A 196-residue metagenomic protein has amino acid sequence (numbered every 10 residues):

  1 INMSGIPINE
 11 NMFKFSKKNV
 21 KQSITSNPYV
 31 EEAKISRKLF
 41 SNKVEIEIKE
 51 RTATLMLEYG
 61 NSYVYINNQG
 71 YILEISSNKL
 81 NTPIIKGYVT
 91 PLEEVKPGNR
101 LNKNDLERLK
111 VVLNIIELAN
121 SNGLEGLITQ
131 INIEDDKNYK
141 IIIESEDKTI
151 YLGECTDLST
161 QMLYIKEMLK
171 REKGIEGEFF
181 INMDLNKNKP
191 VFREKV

Functional and structural regions predicted by a protein language model:
N2-N11, K18-Q22, S26, E32-V196: Charged, solvent-exposed interaction patches on well-folded alpha/beta domains that mediate macromolecular contacts
